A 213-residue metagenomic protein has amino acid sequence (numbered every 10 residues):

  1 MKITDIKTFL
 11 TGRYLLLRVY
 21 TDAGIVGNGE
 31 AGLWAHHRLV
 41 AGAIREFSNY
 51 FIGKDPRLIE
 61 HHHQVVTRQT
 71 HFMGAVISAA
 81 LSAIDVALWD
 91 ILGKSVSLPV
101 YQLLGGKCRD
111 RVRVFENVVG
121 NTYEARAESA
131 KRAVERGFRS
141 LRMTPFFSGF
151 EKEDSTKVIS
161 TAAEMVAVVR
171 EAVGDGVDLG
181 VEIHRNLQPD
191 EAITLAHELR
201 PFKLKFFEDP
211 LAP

Functional and structural regions predicted by a protein language model:
M1-N28, G32: Structured beta-strand/loop patches that form or line metal/cofactor-binding pockets in enzymes
I3, G24, F47, I84 (+4 more regions): Conserved, mostly hydrophobic/aromatic
K7, Y20, G32, A87 (+3 more regions): Anionic group-transfer/hydrolysis microenvironments
Y14, H37, Y123-R126: Short, well-ordered alpha-helical microsegments
D22-V96: Metal- or metallocofactor-binding catalytic centers and their adjacent structured scaffolds across diverse enzyme
E46, D90-I91, Q102, R132 (+2 more regions): Alpha-helical scaffold segments in soluble metabolic enzymes
D85-N121, A125: Glycine-rich, aromatic-flanked loop segments that form ligand/cofactor-binding clefts across common enzyme folds
R111-P213: Metal-dependent enolase-superfamily TIM-barrel catalytic cores that perform enediolate-based chemistry
